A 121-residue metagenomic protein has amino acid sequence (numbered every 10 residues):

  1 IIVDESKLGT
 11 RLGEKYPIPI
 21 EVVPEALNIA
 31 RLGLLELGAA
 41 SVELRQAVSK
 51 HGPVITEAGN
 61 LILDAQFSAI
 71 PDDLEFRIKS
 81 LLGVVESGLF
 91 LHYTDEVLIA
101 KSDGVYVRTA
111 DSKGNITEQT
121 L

Functional and structural regions predicted by a protein language model:
I1-L121: Conserved phosphate- and dinucleotide-binding cores of soluble alpha/beta proteins, encompassing both enzyme active
